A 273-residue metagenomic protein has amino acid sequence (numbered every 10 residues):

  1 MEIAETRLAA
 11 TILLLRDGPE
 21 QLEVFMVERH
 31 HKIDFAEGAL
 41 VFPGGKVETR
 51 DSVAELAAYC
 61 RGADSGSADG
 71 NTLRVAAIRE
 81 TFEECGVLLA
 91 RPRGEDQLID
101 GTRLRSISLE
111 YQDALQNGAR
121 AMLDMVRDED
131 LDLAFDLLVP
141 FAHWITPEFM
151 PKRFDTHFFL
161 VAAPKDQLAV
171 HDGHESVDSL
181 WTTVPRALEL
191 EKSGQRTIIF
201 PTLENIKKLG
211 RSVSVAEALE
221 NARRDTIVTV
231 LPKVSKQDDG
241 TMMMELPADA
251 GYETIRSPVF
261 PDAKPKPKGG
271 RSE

Functional and structural regions predicted by a protein language model:
M1-E273: N-terminal leader/linker segments that precede catalytic domains of diphosphate-processing enzymes
